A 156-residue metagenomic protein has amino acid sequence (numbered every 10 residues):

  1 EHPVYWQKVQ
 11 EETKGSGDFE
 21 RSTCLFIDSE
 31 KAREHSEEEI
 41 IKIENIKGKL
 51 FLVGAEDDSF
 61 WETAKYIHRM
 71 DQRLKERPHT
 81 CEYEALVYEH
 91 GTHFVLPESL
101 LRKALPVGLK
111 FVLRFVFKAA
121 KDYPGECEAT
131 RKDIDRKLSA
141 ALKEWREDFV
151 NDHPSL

Functional and structural regions predicted by a protein language model:
E1-I41: Mobile cap/lid helix-loop segments that gate and shape the active-site cleft of serine hydrolases
F26-S29, V53, Y88-E89: Alpha/beta-hydrolase-fold catalytic nucleophile elbow
S36, E56-S59, D122-A129: Active-site rim elements
E39-N45, E147-D152: Surface-exposed acidic, glycine-flexible loop patches that form ligand/cofactor-binding and adhesion interfaces
I46, F51-D58: Short beta-strand/loop motif that positions the catalytic acidic residue of the alpha/beta-hydrolase fold
E56-W61, T92-V95: Acidic catalytic loop of the alpha/beta-hydrolase fold
T63-I67: Conserved strand-to-helix beginnings and helix N-cap segments that scaffold or border functional pockets
H68, E76-L156: C-terminal catalytic histidine-bearing segment of alpha/beta-hydrolase fold enzymes
